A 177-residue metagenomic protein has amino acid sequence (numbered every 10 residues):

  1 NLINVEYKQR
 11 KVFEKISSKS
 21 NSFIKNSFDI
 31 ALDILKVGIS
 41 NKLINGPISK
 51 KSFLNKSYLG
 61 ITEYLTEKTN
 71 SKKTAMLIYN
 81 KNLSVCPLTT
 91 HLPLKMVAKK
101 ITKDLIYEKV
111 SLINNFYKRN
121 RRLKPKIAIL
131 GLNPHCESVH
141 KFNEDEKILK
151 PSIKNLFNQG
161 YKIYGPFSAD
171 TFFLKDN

Functional and structural regions predicted by a protein language model:
N1-N177: Anion-binding alpha/beta catalytic cores of soluble intermediary-metabolism enzymes, centered on
